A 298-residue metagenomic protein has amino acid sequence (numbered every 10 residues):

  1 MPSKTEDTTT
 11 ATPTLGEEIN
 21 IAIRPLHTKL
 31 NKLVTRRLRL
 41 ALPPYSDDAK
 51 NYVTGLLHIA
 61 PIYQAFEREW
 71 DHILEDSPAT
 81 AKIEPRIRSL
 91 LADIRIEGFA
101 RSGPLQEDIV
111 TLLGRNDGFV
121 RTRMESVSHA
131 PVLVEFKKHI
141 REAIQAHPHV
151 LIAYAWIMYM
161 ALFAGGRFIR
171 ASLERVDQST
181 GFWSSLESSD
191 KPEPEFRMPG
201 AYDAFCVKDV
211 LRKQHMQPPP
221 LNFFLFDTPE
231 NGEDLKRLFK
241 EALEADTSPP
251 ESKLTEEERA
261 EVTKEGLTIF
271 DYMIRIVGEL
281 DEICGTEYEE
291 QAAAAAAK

Functional and structural regions predicted by a protein language model:
M1-K298: Metal- and O2-centered redox machinery and metal/ROS homeostasis
